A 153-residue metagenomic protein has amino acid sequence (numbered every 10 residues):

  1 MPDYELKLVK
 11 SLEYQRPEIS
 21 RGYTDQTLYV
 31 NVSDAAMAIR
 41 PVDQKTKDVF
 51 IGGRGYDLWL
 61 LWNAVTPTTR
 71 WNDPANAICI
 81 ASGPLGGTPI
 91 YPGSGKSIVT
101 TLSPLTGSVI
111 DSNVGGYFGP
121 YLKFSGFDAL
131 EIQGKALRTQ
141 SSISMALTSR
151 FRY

Functional and structural regions predicted by a protein language model:
M1-Y153: Acidic carboxylate diad motif detector
